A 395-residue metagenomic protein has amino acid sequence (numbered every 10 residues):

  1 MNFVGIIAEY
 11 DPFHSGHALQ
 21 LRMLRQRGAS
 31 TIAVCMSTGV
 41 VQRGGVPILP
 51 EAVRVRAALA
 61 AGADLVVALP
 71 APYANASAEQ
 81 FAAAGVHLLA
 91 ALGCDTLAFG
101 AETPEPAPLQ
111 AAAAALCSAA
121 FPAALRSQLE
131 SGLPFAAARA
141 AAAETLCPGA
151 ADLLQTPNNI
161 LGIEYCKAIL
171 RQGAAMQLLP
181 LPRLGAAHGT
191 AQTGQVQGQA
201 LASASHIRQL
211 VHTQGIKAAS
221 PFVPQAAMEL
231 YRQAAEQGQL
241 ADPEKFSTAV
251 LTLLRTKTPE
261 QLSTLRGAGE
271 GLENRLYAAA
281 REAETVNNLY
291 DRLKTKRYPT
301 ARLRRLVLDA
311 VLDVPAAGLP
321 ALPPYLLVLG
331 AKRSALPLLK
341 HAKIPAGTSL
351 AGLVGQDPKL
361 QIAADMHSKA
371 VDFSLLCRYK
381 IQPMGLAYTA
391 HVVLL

Functional and structural regions predicted by a protein language model:
M1-R54: N-terminal catalytic cores of NTP/NDP-binding nucleotidyl/phosphoryl-transfer enzymes
I7-A8, V41-Q42, A58, P72-Y73 (+1 more regions): Short, contiguous strand/loop micro-motifs
R25, L59, L89-A90: Non-catalytic positions within long, well-ordered alpha-helices that form the structural scaffold/packing of enzyme
G28, G62, L170-G173: A broad structural signal for alpha-helix termini and local helix breaks/kinks
S30, D64, D95: Receiver (REC) domain switch/active-site residues of two-component response regulators
V53-R56, A60, L338-A342: Acidic, Ser/Thr-rich peripheral helices and adjacent loops at domain boundaries
R56-P70: A glycine-rich helix N-cap at a beta->alpha junction
A68-L395: Active-site cores that bind ATP or allylic diphosphates and position pyrophosphate for catalysis
